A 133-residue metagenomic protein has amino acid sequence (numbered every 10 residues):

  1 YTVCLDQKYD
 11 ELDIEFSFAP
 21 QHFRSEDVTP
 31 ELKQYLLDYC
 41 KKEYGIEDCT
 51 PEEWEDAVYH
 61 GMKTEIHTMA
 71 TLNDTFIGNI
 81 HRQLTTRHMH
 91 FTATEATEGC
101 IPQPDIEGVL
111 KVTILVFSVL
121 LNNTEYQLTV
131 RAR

Functional and structural regions predicted by a protein language model:
Y1-R133: Acidic, Ser/Thr/Pro
